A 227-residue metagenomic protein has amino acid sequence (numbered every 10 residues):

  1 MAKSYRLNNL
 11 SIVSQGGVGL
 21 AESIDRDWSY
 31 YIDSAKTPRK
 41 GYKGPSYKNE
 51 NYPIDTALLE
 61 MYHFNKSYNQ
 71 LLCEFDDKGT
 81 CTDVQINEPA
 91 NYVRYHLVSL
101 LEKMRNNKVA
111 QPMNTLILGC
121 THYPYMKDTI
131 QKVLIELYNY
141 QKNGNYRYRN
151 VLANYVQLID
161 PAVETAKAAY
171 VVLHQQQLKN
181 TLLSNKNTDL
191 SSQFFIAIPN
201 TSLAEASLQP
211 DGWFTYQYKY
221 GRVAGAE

Functional and structural regions predicted by a protein language model:
M1-E227: Non-catalytic structural scaffold of enzyme domains
